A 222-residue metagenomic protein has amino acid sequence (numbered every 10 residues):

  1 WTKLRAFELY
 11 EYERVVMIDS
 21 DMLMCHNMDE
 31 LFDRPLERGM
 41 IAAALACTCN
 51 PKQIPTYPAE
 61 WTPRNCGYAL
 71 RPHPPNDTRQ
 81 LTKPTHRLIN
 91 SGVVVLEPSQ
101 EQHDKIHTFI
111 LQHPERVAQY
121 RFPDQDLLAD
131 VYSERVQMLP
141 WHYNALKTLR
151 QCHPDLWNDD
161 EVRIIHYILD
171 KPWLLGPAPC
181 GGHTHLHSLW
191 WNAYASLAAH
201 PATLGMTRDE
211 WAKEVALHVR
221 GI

Functional and structural regions predicted by a protein language model:
W1-I222: Glycosyltransferase catalytic domains, chiefly GT-A lineage
